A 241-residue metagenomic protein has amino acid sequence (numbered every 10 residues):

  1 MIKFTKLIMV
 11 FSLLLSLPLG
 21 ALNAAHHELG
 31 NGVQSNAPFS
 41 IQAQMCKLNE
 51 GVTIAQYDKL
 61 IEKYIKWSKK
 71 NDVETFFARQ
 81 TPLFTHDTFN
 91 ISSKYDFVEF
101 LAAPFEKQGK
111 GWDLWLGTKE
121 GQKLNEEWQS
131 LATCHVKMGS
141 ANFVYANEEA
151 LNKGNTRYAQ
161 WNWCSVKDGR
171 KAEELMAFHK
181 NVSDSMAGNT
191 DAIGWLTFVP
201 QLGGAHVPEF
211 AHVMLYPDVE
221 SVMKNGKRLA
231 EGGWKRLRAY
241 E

Functional and structural regions predicted by a protein language model:
M1-K6: Positively charged n-region of N-terminal signal peptides that target proteins for export
I8-G20: Bacterial N-terminal signal peptides
A21-E241: Short S/T/G/P-rich N-terminal loop/turn motif that feeds into the first structured element of a domain
